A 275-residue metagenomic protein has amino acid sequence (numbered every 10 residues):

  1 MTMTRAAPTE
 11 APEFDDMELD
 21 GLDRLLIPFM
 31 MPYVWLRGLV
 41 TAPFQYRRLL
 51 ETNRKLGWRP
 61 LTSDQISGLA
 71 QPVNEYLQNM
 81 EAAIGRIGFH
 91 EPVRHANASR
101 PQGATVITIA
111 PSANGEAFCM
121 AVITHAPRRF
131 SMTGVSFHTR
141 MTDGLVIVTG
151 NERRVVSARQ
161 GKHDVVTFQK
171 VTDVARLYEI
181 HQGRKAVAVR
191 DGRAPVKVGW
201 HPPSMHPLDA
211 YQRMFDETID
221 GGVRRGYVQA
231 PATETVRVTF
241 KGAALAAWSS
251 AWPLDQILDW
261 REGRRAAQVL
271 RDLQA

Functional and structural regions predicted by a protein language model:
T2-G68, R129-A275: Intrinsically disordered, low-complexity regulatory regions enriched in serine/threonine/proline and acidic residues
S63-D64, E81-A82, T108: N-terminal start-of-chain detector that recognizes signal peptides and the immediate post-cleavage beginning
A70-A96: Amphipathic alpha-helical segments
P72-E75, N79, R100-T105, M132: Short, well-structured alpha-helical interface segments that form or flank functional binding sites
H90-E116, R237: Ser/Thr-rich, low-complexity intrinsically disordered terminal regions
G115-R128: Broad, structure-driven detector of short, well-ordered beta-strand segments within folded domains
